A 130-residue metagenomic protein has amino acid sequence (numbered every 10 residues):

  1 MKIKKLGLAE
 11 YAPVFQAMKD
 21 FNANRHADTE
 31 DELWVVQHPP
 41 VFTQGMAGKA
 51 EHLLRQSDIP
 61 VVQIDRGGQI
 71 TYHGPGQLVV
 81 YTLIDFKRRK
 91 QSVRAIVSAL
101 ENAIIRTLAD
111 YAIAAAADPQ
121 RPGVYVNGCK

Functional and structural regions predicted by a protein language model:
M1-C129: N-terminal lobe of the biotin/lipoate ligase/transferase fold
